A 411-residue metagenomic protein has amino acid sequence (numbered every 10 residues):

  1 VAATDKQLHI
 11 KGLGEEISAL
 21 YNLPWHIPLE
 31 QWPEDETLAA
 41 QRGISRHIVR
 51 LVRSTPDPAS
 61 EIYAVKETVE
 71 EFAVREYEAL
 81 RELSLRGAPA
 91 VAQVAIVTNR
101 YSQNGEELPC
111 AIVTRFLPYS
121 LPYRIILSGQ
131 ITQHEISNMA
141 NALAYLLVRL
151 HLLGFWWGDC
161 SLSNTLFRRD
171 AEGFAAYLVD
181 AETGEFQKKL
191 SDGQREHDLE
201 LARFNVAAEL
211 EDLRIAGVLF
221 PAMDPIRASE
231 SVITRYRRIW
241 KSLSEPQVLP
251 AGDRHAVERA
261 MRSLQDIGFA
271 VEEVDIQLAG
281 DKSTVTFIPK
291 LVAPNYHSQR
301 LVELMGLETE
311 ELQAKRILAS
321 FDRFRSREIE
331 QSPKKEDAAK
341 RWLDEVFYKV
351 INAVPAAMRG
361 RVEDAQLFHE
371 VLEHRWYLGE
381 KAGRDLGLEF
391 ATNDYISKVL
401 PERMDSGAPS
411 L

Functional and structural regions predicted by a protein language model:
A2-W25: A short, basic N-terminal segment
L20-S137, N141-W157, E209-D212, L312-L411: Conserved ATP-binding subdomain of kinase catalytic cores across diverse folds
L51, L166, Y177-L178: Structured core elements
I62, N164, A175-A176: Beta-sheet entry/capping signal
F72, L121, F167, F186-K188: Conserved protein kinase catalytic core
C160-F167: Hydrophobic residue at the +6 position relative to the catalytic HRD Asp in the kinase catalytic loop
F167-G173: Activation-loop N-terminal segment of eukaryotic-like protein kinases
A175, D180-W376, K381: C-terminal catalytic region of ATP-dependent kinase domains
